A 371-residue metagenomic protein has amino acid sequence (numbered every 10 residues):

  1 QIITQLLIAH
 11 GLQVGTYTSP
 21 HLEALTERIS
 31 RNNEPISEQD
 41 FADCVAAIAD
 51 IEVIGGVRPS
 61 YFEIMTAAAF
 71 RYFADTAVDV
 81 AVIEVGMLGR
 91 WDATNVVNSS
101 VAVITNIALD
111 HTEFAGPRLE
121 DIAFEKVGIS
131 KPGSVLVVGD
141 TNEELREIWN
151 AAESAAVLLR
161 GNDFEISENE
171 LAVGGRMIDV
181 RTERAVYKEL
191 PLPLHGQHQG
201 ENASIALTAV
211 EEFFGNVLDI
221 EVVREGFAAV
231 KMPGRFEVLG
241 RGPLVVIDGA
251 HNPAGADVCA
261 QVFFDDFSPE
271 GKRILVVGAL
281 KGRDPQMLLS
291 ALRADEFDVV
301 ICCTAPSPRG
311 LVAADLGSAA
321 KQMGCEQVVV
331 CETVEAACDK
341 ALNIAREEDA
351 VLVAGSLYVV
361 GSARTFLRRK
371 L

Functional and structural regions predicted by a protein language model:
I3-G11, F73, E153, L292 (+2 more regions): Hydrophobic alpha-helical packing residues
I8-V97, E113-A115, D121, E143-E144: ATP-dependent carboxylate-amine ligase catalytic core
Y17, V137-D140, A151-A172, P191-Q197 (+6 more regions): Beta-strand->loop->alpha-helix junctions that form or flank phosphate-binding loops in nucleotide-handling enzymes
P20, A24, M65-F114, N150-E189: Extended acidic/charged loop-beta regions that coordinate divalent cations and stabilize anionic phosphate/carboxylate
D75-V85, D92-V103, I107-H111, D121 (+1 more regions): Nucleotide phosphate-binding/pyrophosphate-handling subdomain across enzymes that bind or process nucleotide phosphates
A123-P132: Membrane-proximal helix-turn-helix segments that form the acceptor-binding/catalytic region of lipid-linked
T141-N150, S154-A156, V173-M177, L244-V245 (+2 more regions): C-terminal helical cap/extension that packs against the catalytic core of soluble nucleotide-cofactor enzymes
S356: Active-site-proximal loop/hinge segments that shape catalytic or ion-binding/gating pockets
